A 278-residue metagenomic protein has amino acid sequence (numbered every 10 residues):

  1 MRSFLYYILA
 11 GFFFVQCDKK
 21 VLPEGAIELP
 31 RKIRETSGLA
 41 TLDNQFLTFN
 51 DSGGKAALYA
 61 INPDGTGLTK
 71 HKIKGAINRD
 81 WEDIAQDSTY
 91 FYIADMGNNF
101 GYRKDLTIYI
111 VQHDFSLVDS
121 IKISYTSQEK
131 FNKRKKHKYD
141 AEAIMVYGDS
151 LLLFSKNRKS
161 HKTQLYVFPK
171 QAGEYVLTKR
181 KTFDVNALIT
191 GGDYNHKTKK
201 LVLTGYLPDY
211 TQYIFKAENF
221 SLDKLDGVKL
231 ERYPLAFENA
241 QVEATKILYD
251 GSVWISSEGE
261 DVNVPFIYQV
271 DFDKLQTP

Functional and structural regions predicted by a protein language model:
M1-E24, P278: Bacterial Sec-dependent N-terminal signal peptides
D18-P278: Sequence/structural signature of beta-propeller domains
